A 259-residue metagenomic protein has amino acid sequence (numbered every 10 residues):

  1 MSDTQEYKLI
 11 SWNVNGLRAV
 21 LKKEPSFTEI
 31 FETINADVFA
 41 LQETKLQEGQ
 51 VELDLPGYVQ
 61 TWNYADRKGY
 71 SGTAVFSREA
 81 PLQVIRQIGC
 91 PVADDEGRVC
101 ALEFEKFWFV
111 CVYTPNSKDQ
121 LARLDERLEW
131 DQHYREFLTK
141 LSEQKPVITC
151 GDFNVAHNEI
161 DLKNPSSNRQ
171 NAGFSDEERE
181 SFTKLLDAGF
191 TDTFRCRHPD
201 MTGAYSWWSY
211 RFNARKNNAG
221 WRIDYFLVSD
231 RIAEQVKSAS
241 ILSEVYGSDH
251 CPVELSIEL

Functional and structural regions predicted by a protein language model:
M1-L55, A65, Y70, H157 (+1 more regions): N-terminal, active-site-proximal structural segment of metallo-dependent hydrolase catalytic domains
D3, R78, L102-E105, S229-D230 (+1 more regions): Active-site beta-strand termini and strand-to-loop segments that position acidic
L9-N13, F31-G49, F109, L138-E159 (+4 more regions): Active-site beta-strand/loop signature of hydrolases that rely on acidic residues for catalysis
E43, I88-G89, D192-T202, A239-S243: Acidic carboxylate-rich catalytic motifs and surrounding loops in phosphoryl-/glycosyl-chemistry enzymes
K45, Q50-S117: Structured beta-strand-rich core segments of catalytic domains in phosphoester-bond hydrolases
V59, W130-A219, I223: Metal-dependent phosphoesterases centered on the DNase I-like endonuclease/exonuclease/phosphatase
K68-V84, A204, F212-E234: Conserved beta strand-loop-helix elements of the APE1-like EEP
G89-C90, P115-D131, S166-N171: Surface-exposed cleft-lining segments at the edges of enzyme active sites
